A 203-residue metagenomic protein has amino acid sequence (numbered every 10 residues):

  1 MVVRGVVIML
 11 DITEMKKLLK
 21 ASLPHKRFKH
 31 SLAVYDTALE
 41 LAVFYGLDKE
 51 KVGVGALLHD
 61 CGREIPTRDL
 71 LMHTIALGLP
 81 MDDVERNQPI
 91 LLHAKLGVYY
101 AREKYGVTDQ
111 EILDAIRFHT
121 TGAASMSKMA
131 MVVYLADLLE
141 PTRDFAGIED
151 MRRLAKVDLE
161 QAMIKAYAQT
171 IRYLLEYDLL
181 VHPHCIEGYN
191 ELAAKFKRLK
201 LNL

Functional and structural regions predicted by a protein language model:
M1-I8: Short, Lys/Arg-enriched N-terminal segments with co-localized hydrophobic residues within the first ~10-30 amino acids
K17-A21, L39, F44-K165: Divalent metal-dependent catalytic cores for phosphoryl transfer on phosphate-bearing substrates
H30: N-terminal glycine-rich anion-binding loops that anchor highly charged ligand groups
E160-Y167, I171-D178: Helix-rich interaction surfaces within compact, conserved domain-sized segments that mediate assembly or partner
R172-L203: Charged phosphate-binding loop/patch that engages nucleotide di/tri-phosphates or the phosphate backbone of nucleic
